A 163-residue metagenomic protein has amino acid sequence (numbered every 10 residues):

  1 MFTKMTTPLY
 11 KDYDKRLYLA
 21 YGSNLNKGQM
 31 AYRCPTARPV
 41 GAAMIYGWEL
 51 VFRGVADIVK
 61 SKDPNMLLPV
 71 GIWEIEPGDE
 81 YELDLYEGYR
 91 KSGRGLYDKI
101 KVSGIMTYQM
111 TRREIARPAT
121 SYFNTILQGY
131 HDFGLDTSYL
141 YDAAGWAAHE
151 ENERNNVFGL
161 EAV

Functional and structural regions predicted by a protein language model:
F2-V163: Glycine-aromatic micro-motifs
